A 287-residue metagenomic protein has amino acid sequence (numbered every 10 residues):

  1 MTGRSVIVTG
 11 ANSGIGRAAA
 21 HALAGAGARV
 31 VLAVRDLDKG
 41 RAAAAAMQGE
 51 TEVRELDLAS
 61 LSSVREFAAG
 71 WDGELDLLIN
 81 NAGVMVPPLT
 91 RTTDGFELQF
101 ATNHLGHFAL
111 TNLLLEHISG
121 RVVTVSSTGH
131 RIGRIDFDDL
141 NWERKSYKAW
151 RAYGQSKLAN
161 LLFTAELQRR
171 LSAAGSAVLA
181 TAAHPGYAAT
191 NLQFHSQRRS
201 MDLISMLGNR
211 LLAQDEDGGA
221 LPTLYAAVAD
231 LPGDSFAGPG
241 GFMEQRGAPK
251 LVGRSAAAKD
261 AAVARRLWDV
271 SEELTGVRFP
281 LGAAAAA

Functional and structural regions predicted by a protein language model:
M1-S196, L274-G282, A286: Rossmann-fold NAD(P)H-dependent dehydrogenase/reductase core
L32, L56, L211, A256-K259: Pocket-edge positions in alpha/beta enzyme catalytic cores
A43, F163, G219-P222, L267: Alpha-helical packing segments of well-folded alpha/beta enzyme cores
I135-N141, H195-R199, G238-K250: Short, flexible, mixed-charge acidic loops at enzyme active sites
E143, R199-G208: A short C-terminal helix-loop "cap" of Rossmann-like NAD(P)-dependent dehydrogenase/epimerase domains
S156, M206-V252, A261-R265: C-terminal helical subdomain
S255-A287: C-terminal amphipathic/interface module of NAD(P)-dependent oxidoreductases and related NAD-binding regulators
